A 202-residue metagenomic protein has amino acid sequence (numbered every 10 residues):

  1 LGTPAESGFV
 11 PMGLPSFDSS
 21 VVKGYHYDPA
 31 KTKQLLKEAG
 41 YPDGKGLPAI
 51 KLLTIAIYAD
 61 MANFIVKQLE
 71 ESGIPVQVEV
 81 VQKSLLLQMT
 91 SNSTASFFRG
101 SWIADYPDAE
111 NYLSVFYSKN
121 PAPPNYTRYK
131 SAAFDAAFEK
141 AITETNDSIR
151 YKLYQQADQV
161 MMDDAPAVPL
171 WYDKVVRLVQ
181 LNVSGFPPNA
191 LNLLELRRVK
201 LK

Functional and structural regions predicted by a protein language model:
T3-A5, L14-S16, A56-A59, K83-L85 (+3 more regions): Solvent-exposed loop/turn segments at secondary-structure junctions within structured extracellular/periplasmic domains
P4-E38, Y58-D60: Structural transition elements
S16-Y25, T54-I55, E71, A122-T127 (+1 more regions): Second-shell loop/turn segments in exported
L52, Q68-Y117, P121: Periplasmic binding protein-like
A62-V66: A generic structural signal for short, well-ordered alpha-helical segments in conserved domains
Q77-S91, S114-L181, K202: Extracytoplasmic/peripheral linker and loop segments enriched in polar/acidic and small residues with frequent Thr/Pro
R177-K202: Long beta-strand-rich cores associated with HINT superfamily self-processing modules
